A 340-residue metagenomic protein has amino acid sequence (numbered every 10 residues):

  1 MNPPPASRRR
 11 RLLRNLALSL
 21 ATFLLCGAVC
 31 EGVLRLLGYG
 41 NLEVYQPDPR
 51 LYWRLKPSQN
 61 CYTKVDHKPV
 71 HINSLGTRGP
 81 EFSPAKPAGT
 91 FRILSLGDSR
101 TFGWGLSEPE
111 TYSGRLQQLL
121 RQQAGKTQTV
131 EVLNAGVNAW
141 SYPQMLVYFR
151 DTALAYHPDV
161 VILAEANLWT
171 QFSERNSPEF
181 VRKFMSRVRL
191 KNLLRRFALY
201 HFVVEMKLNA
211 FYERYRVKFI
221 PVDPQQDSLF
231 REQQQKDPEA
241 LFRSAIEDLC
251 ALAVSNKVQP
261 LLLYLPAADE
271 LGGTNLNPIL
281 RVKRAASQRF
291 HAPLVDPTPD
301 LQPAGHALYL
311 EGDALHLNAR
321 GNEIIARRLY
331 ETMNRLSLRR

Functional and structural regions predicted by a protein language model:
M1-R11: N-terminal Lys/Arg-rich, disordered targeting/topogenic segments
A17-V33: Hydrophobic membrane-insertion alpha-helices, especially the h-region of bacterial N-terminal signal peptides
E31, D98, M145, V161 (+4 more regions): Generic structural signal for small/hydrophobic residues in well-ordered secondary structure, especially within
L37-L119, Q123-A124, L301-A304: Membrane/wall-proximal cationic-aromatic binding patches
T90-F91, Q128-V130, H157-V161, V254-L261 (+1 more regions): Loop/turn elements at helix/coil->beta-strand transitions in domains of secreted/extracellular proteins
R92-L94, L119, K126-Y156, V161-N209: Internal alpha/beta domain cores that form substrate/cofactor-binding pockets in large enzymes and binding proteins
A166-A285, A292, P297-L308: Serine-dependent acyl-ester chemistry module
F242, P293, E311-R340: Histidine-centered active-site loop/cap adjacent to the catalytic His in serine esterases/O-acetyl transfer systems
